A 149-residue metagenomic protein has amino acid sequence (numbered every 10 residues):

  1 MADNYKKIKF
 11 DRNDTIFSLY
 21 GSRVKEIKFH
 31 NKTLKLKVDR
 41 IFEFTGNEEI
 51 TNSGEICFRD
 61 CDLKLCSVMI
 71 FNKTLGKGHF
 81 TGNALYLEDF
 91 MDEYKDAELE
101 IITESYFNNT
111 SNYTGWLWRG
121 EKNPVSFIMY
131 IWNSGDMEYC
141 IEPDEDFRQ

Functional and structural regions predicted by a protein language model:
M1-Q149: Surface-exposed, interaction-prone regions used to assemble/regulate multi-protein complexes
